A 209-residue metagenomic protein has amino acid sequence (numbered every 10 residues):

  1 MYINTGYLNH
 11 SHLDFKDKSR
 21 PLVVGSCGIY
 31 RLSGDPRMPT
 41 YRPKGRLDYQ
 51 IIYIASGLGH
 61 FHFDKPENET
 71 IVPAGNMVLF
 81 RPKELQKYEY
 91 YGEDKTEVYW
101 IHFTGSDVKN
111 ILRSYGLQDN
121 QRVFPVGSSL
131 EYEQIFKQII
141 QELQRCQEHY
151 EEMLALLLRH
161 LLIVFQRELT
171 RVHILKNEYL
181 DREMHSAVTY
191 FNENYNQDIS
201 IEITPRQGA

Functional and structural regions predicted by a protein language model:
M1-V23, E142-R145, T170: A short, N-terminal "cap"/entry segment at the start of jelly-roll beta-barrel domains of the cupin/DSBH fold
Y2, H10-H12, S19, S26-Q118 (+1 more regions): N-terminal regulatory/effector-sensing and dimerization cores that precede helix-turn-helix DNA-binding domains
L22-V24, V72, E133, L175-N177: Short, flexible segments with low predicted structural confidence
D48, A155-L158: Generic structural concept
V108, L161-L162: Hydrophobic-face residues of short alpha-helical interaction/recognition segments
D119-L130, L143-L156, I163-G208: Short, Lys/Arg-enriched, Trp-marked, Pro/Gly-tolerant hinge/linker segments that flank
S128-Q138: A structural motif
